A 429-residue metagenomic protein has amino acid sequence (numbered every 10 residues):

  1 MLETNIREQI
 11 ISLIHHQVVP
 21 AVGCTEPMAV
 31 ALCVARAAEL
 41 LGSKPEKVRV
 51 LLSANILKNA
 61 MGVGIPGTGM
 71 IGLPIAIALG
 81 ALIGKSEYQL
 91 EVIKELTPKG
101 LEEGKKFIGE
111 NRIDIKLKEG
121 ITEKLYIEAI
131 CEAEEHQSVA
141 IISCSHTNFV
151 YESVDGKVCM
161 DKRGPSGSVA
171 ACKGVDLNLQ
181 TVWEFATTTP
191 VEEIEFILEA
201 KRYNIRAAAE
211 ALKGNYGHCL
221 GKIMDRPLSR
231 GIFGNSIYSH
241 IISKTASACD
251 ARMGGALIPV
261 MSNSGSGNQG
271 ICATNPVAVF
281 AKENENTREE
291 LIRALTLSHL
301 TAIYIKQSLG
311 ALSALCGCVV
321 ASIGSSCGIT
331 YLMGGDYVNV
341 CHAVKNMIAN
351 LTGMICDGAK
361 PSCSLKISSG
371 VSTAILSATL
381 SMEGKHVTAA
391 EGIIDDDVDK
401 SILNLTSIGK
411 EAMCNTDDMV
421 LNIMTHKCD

Functional and structural regions predicted by a protein language model:
M1-I11, S43-I56, S236-G255, R288-I305 (+1 more regions): Acidic-glycine-rich active-site phosphate/pyrophosphate-binding loop
L2, A21-T25, N55-I56, T147 (+7 more regions): A structural signal for small-residue-enriched, beta-sheet-centric alpha/beta enzyme cores and oligomeric scaffold folds
L2, I6-L40, P45: N-terminal signal-anchor module of multipass membrane proteins
P20-R36, I258-N275, C316-V320: Conserved phosphate/anionic-ligand binding catalytic regions in large, soluble enzymes, centered on
A31-I121, Y126-E128: Early transmembrane hairpin of solute transport permeases
A37-A38, F280-R293, I303-S369, M382-G392: Hydrophobic alpha-helical bundle architecture
K44-V48, Y88-I93, D114-K116, E193-I197 (+7 more regions): Flexible, glycine/charged-enriched surface loops at secondary-structure junctions
G109-G255, V420-D429: Signature of multi-pass transmembrane helix bundles
